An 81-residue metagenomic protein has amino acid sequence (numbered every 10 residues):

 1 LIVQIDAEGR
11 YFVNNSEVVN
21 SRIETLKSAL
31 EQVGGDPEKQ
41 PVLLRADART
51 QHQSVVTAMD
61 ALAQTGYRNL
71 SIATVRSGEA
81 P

Functional and structural regions predicted by a protein language model:
L1-P81: Long, low-hydrophobicity, acidic/polar, solvent-exposed interaction domains
